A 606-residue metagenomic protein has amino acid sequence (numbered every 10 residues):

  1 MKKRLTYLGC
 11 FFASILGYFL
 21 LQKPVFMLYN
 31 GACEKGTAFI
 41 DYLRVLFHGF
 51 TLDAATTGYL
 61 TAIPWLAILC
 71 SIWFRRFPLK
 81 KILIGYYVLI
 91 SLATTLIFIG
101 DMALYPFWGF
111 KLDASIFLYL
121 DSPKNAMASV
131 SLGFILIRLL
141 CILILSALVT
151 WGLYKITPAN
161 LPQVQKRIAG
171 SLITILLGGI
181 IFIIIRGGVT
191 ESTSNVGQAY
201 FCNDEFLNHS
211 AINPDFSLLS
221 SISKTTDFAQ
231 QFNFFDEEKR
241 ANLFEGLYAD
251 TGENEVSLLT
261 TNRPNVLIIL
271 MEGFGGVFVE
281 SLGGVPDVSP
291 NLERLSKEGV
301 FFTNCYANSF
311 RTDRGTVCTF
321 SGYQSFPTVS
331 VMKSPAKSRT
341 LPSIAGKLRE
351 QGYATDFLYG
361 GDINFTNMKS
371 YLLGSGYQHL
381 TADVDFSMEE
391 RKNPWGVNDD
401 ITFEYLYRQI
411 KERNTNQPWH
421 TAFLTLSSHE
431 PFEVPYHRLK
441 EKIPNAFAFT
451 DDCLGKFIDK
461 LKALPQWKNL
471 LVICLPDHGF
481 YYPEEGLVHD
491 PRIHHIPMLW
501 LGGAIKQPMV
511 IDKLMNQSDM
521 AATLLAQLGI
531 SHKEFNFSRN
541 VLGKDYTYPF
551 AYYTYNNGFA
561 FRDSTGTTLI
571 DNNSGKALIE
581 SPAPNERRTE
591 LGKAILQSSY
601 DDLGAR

Functional and structural regions predicted by a protein language model:
K2-D227: Transmembrane and membrane-interface helices of multi-pass, inner-membrane envelope-modifying transferases
Y18, D113, P123, D204 (+6 more regions): Alpha-helix initiation and N-capping motif
T56, R75-P78, G109, A128 (+8 more regions): Glycine-centered secondary-structure boundary/capping sites
P78-I82, A229-K239, K333-A336, F537-R539: Short alpha-helical "patches" and their helix-cap loops
Y200-D204, A211-F216, S220-E255, N262 (+2 more regions): The feature marks either
A241-R606: Solvent-exposed soluble domains appended to multi-pass membrane proteins
